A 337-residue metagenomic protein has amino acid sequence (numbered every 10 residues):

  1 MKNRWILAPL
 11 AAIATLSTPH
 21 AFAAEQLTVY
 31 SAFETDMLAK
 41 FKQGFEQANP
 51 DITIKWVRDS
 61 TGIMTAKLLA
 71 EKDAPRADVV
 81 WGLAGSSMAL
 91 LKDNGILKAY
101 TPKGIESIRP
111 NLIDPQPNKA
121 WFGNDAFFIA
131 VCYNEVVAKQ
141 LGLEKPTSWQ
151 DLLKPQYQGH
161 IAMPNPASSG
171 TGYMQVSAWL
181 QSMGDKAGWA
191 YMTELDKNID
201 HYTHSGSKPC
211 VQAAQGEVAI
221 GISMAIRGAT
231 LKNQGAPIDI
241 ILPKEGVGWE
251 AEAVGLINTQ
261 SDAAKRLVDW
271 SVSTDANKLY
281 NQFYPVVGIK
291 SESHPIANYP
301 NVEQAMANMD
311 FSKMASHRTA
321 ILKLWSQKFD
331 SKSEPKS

Functional and structural regions predicted by a protein language model:
T18-A23: Sec/Tat signal peptide C-region and signal peptidase I cleavage site
A24-L90, V211: Early extracytoplasmic/lumenal segment of secretory-pathway proteins
A32-A39, R76-E217: Extracytoplasmic ligand-binding site segments that recognize negatively charged/polar headgroups
S86-L90, A214, V218-P237: A ligand-binding cleft/hinge motif common to bilobed small-molecule-binding domains
P110, Y191-D196, Y202-T203, Q234-N258 (+2 more regions): Periplasmic-binding protein-like
C132-V137, S177-L180, E250-D262, S271 (+1 more regions): A bilobed periplasmic-binding-protein/Venus flytrap-type ligand-binding module shared by bacterial periplasmic
Y157-P164, S271-S293: Periplasmic-binding protein-like
D185-K186, G288-S337: An extracytoplasmic/periplasmic, membrane-proximal ligand-sensing/linker region
